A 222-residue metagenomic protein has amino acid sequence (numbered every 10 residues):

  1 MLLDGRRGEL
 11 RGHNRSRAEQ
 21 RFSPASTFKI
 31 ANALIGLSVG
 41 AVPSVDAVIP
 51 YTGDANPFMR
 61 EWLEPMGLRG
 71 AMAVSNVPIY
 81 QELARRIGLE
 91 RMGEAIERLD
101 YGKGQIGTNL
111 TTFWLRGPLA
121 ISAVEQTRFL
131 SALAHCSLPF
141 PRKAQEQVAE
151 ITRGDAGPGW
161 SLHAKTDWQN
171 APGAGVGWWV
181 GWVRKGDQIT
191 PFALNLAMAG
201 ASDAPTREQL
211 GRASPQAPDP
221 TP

Functional and structural regions predicted by a protein language model:
M1-L2, G70, K103, G181 (+1 more regions): Structural recognition of the beta-strand scaffold that forms the well-ordered cores of secreted hydrolase catalytic
M1-S23: Short pre-catalytic segments that frame enzyme active sites
N14-E19, E64-P65, A73-Y80, G107-W114 (+2 more regions): Flexible glycine/proline-enriched surface loops and loop-helix/loop-strand junctions
R17, R21, R85-G88, A134-S161 (+1 more regions): Structured C-terminal helix/loop/strand segments within mature extracytoplasmic catalytic/sensor domains
R21-V45, A71, F192: Active-site SXXK
L34-V42, R85, R128-H135, Q216: Short glycine/serine- and small hydrophobic-enriched flexible loop segments
L37-D54, F140-Q145: Short, well-structured active-site flanking segments
R60, E64-L68, Y80-H135: Mid-domain, small-residue-enriched loop/turn segments at the edges of structured enzyme/sensor domains
